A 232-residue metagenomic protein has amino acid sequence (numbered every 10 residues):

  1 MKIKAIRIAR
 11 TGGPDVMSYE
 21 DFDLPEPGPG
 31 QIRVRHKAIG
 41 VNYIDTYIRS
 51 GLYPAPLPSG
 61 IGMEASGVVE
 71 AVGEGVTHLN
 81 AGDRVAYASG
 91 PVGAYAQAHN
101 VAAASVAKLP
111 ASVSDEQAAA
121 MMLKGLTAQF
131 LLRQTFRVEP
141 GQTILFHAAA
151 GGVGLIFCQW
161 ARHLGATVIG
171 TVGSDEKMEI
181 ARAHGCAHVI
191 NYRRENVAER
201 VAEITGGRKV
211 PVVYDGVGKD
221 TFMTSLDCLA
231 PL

Functional and structural regions predicted by a protein language model:
I6, I32-R33, L145: Conserved beta-strand elements of the Class I
D23-G40, S50-G93: Glycine-rich beta-strand-centered segment in the early N-terminal region that forms part of a ligand/cofactor-binding
Y47, Y87-A150, W160: NAD(P)H dinucleotide-binding glycine-rich loop of Rossmann-like/cofactor-binding domains, especially the beta1-alpha1
G82, A96, G141, C186 (+1 more regions): Local beta-strand N-terminus motif with an aromatic residue
V153: Hydrophobic/small residue at the entry helix of a nucleotide-binding pocket
R162-T224: Adenosine-nucleotide cofactor-binding segment
L229-A230: Helix-to-beta-strand junctions that scaffold the AdoMet/dcAdoMet cofactor pocket in Class I SAM-dependent enzymes
